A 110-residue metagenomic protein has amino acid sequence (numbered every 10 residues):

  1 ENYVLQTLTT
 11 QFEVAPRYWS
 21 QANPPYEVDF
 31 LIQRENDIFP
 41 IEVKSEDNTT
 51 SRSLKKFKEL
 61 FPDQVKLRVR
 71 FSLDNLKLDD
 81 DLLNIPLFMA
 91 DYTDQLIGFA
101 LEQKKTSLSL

Functional and structural regions predicted by a protein language model:
E1-L110: A cross-kingdom feature that marks ATP-driven nucleic-acid transaction machinery
